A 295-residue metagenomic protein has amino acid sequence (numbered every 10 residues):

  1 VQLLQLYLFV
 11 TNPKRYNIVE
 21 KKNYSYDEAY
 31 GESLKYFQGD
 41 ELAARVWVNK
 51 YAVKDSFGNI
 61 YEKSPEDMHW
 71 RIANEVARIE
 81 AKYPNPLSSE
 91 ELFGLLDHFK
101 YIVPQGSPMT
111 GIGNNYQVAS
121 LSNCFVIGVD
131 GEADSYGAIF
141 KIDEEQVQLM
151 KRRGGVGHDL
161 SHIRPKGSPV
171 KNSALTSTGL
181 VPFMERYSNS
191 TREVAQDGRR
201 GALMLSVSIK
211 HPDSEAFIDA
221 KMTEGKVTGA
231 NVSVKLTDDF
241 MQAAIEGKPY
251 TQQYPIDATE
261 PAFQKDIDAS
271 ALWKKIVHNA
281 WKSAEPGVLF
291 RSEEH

Functional and structural regions predicted by a protein language model:
L3-E294: Extended catalytic cores of very large enzyme megasubunits
